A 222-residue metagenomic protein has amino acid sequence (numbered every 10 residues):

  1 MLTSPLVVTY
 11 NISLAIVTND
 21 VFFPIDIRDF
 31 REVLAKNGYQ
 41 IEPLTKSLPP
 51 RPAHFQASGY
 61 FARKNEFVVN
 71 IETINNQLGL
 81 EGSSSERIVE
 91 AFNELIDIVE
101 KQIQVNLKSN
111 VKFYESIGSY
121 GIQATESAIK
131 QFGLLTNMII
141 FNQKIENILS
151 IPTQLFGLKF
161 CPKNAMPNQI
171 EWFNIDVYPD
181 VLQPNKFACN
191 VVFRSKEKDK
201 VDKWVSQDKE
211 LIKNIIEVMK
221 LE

Functional and structural regions predicted by a protein language model:
M1-I71: N-terminal low-complexity, intrinsically disordered segments
L14-V21, L80-S84, G121-A124, V191-K196: Short beta-strand-to-loop capping motifs
V17-R28, I88-A91, E126-F132, D199-V205: Short, conserved charged micro-motifs
L34-Q40, I96-L107, K213-I216: A common structural junction motif
R63-F67, V99-I103, E171-N174: Short amphipathic beta-strand starts and helix->beta connectors
I71-F113: Aromatic- and glycine-enriched beta-alpha-beta binding-site module
K112-A188: Aromatic/basic-lined ligand-recognition segments that form π-stacking hydrophobic pockets flanked by Lys/Arg to engage
P167-E222: Mixed-charge, glycine-accented linear interaction segment located at domain edges/termini
